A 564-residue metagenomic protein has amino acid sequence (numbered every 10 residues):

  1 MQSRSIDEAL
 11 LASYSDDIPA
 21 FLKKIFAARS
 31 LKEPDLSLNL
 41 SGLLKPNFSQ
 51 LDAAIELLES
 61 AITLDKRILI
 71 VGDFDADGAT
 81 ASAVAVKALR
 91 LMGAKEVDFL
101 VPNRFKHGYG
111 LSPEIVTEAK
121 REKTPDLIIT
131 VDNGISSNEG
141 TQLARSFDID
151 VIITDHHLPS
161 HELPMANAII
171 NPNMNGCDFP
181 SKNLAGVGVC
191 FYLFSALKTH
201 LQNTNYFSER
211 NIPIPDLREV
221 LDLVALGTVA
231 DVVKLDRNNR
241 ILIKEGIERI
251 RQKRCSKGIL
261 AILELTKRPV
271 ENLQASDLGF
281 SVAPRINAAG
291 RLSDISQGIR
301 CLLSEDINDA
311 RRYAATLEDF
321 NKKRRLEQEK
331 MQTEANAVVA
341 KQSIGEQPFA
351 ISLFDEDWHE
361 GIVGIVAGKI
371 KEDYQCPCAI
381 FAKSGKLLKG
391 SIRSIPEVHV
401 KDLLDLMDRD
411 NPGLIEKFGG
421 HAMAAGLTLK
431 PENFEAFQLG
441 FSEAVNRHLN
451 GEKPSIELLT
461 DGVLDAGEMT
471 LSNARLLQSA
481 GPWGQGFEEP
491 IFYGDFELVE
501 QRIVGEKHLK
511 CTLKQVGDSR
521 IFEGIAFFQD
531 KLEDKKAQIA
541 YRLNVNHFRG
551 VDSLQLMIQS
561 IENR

Functional and structural regions predicted by a protein language model:
R4-L127, F147-D148, T199-L439, E457-L459 (+2 more regions): Hydrophobic helix-and-loop "lid/oligomerization" segment in the mid-to-C-terminal part of catalytic domains
D73-F74, P102-F105, N133-G134, H156-P159 (+5 more regions): Short, ordered loop/turn segments at secondary-structure junctions
T117-V187, F191-S208: Active-site cavity-forming subdomains of large catalytic enzyme subunits
N433-L439, E533-R564: OB-fold single-stranded nucleic acid-binding module
F434-F492: Anionic-ligand-binding alpha/beta catalytic cores of soluble enzymes and soluble regulatory domains that recognize
G484-K507, I539: Structural detector for short beta-strands of small beta-barrel domains
V504-C511, D552-L556: Short aromatic-glycine-enriched beta-strand elements
G517-L532: Beta-strand/loop nucleic-acid-binding surfaces
